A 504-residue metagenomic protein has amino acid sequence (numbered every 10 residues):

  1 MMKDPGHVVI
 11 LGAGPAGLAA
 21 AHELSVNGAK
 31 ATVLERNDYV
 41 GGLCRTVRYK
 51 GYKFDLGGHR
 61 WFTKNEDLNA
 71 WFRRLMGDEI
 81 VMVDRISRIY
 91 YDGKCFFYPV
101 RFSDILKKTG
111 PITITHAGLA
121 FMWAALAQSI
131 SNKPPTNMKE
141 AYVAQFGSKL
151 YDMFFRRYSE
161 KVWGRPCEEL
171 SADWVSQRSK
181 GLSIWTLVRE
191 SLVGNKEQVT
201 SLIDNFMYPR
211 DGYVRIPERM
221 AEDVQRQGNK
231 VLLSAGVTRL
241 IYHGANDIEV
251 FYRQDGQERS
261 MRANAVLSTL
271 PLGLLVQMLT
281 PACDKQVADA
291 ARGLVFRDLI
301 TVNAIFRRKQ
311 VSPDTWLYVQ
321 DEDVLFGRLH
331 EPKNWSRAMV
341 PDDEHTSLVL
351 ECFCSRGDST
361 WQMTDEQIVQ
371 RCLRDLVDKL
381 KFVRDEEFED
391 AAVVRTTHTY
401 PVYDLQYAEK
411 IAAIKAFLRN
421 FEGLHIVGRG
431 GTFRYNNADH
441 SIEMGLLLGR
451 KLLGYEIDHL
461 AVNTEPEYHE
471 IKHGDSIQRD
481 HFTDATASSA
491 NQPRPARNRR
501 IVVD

Functional and structural regions predicted by a protein language model:
D4-G6, G256-A265: Core beta-strand elements of the Rossmann-like FAD/NAD(P) dinucleotide-binding domain in flavoenzyme oxidoreductases
G6-V33: N-terminal Rossmann-like FAD-binding beta1-loop-alpha1 element of flavoenzymes
A16, Y39, G273: Conserved Rossmann-like nucleotide-cofactor binding loop
S25-R48: Glycine-rich FAD pyrophosphate-binding loop
V26, A263-A265, T269-N436, H440-E443 (+1 more regions): C-terminal segments that line or cap access tunnels to active or ligand-binding sites in enzymes and enzyme-associated
K50-S129: Dinucleotide-binding Rossmann-like beta1-alpha1 core, especially the glycine-rich loop that anchors the ADP
I105-L106, A117-L119, W123-I248, Q254 (+1 more regions): Active-site/ligand-binding neighborhood in enzyme catalytic cores
R395, L453-D504: Active-site-proximal substrate-binding core of FAD-dependent oxidoreductases
